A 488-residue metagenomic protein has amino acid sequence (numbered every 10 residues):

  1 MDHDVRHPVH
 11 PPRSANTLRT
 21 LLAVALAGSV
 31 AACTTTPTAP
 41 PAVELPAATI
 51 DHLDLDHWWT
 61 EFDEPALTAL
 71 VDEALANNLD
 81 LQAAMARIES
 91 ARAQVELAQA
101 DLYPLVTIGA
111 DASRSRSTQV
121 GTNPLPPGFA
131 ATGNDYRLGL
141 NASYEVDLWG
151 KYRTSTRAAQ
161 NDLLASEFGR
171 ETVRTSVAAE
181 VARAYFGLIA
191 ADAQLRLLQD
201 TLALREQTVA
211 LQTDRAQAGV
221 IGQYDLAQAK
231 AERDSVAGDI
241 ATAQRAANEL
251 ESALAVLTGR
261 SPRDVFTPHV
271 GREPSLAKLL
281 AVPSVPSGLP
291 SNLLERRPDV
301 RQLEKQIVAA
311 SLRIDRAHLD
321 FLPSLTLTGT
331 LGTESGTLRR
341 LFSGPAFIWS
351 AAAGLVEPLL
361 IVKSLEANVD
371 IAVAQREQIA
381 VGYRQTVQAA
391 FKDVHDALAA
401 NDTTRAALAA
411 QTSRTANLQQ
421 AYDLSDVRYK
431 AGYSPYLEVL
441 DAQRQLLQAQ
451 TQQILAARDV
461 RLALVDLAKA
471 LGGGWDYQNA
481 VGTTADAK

Functional and structural regions predicted by a protein language model:
D4-L21: Bacterial N-terminal signal peptides that target proteins for export
S29-A32: C-terminal motif of bacterial Sec signal peptides marking the signal peptidase cleavage site
T34-E96, K278-V308, P358-L359, R384-V387 (+3 more regions): Bacterial Sec-pathway N-terminal export signals of envelope proteins
H52, T60, A69, L75 (+6 more regions): Amphipathic alpha-helical coiled-coil scaffold segments and their short linker/junction regions
L53-F62, D111-N141, D264-P286, D315 (+2 more regions): Small/polar, glycine/serine/threonine/aspartate-rich low-complexity segments that form flexible
Q82-A83, Q99, V146-R174, Y224 (+5 more regions): Sec/SRP-type N-terminal targeting helices
F168-L289, A400, T404, L424 (+2 more regions): Periplasmic alpha-helical coiled-coil/stalk elements that build and connect Gram-negative outer-membrane
P262, A281-V282, A431, Q452-K488: Acidic, low-complexity, intrinsically disordered peripheral segments
